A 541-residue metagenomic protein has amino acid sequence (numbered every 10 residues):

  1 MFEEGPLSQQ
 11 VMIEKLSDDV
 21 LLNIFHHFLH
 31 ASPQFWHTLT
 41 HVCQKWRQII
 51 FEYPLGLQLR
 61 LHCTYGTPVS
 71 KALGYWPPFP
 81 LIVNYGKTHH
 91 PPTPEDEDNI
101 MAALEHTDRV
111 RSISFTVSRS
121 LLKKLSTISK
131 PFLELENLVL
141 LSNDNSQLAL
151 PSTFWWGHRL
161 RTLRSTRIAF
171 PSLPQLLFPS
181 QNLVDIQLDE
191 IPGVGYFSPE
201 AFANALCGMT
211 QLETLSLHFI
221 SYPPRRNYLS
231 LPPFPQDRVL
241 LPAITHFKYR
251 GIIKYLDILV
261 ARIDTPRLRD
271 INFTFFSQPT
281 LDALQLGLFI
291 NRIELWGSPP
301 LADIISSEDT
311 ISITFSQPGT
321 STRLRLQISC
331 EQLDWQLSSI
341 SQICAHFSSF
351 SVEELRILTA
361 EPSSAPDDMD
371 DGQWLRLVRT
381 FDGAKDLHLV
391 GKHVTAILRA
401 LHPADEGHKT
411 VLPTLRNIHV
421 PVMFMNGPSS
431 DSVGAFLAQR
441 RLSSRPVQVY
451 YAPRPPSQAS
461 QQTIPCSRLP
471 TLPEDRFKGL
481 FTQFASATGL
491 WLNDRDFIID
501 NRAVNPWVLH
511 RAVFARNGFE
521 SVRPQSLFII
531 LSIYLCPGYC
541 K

Functional and structural regions predicted by a protein language model:
M1-K541: Leucine-rich repeat
